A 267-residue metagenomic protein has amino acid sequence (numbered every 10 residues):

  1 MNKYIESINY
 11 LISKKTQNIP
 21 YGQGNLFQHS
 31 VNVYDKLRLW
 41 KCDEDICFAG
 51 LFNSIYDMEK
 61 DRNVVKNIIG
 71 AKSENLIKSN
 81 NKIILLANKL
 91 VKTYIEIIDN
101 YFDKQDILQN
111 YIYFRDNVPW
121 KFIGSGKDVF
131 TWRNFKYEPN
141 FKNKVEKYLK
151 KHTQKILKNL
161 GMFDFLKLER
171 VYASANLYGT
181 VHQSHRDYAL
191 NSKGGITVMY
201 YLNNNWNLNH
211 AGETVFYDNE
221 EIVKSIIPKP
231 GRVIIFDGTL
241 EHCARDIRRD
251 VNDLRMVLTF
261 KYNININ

Functional and structural regions predicted by a protein language model:
M1-L85, K89: Metal-dependent phosphohydrolase cores
G22, L26, K41, D103 (+4 more regions): Aromatic-acidic/polar surface patches that form glycan- and anion
I46-C47, E96, Y178: A generic hydrophobic-helix recognition signal that picks specific residues within alpha-helical hydrophobic
L51-F52, Y101, Q183-H185: Alpha-helical architecture
G70, T131, F141, K167-S174: A basic- and aromatic-enriched beta-loop-alpha substructure that forms the phosphate/nucleotide- and DNA/RNA-contacting
L86-F165: Non-heme Fe(II)/2-oxoglutarate
Q154-N267: Catalytic core of non-heme Fe(II) oxygenases with the double-stranded beta-helix
